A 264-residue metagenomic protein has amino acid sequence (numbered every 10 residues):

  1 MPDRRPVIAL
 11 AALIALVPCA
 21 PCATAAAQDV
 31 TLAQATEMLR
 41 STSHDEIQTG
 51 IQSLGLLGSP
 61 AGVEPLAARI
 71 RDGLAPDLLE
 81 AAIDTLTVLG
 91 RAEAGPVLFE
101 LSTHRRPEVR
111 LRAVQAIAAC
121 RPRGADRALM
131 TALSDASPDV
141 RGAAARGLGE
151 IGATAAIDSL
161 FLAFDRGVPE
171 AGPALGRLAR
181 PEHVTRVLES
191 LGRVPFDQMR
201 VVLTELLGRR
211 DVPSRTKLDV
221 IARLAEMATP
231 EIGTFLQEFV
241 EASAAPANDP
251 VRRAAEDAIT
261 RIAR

Functional and structural regions predicted by a protein language model:
A9-P21: Bacterial N-terminal signal peptides
C22-A27: Boundary at the C-terminal end of the N-terminal hydrophobic targeting segment
Q28-M38, S59-R71, R91-T103, P122-S134 (+5 more regions): Amphipathic alpha-helical scaffolding segments comprising HEAT/armadillo-like alpha-solenoid repeats
T42-S43, L74-A75, R105-R106, A136-S137 (+4 more regions): Short inter-helical turns and helix N-cap capping residues of alpha-solenoid HEAT/ARM repeat scaffolds
S43-T87: N-terminal, post-signal-peptide region of Sec/Tat-exported proteins
